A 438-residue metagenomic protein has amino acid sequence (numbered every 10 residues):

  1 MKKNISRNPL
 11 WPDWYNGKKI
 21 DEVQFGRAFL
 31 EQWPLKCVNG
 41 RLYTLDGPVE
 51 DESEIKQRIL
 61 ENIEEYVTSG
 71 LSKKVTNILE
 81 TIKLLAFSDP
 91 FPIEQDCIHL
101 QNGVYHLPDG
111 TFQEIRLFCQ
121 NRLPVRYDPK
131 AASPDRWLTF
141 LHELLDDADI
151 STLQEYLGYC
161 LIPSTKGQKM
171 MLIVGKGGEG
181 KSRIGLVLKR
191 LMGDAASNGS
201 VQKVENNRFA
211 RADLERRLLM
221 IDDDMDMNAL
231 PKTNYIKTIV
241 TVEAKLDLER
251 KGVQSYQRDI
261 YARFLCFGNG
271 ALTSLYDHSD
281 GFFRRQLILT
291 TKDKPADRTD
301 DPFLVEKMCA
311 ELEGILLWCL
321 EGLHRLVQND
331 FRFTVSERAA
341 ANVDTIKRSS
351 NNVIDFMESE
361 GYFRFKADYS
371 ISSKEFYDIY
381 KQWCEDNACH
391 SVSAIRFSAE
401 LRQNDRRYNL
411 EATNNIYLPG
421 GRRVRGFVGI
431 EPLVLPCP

Functional and structural regions predicted by a protein language model:
M1, V38-E65: Modules that initiate DNA replication and primer synthesis
M1-V38, E64-P438: Feature primarily recognizes SF3-like P-loop helicase cores of small DNA viruses
